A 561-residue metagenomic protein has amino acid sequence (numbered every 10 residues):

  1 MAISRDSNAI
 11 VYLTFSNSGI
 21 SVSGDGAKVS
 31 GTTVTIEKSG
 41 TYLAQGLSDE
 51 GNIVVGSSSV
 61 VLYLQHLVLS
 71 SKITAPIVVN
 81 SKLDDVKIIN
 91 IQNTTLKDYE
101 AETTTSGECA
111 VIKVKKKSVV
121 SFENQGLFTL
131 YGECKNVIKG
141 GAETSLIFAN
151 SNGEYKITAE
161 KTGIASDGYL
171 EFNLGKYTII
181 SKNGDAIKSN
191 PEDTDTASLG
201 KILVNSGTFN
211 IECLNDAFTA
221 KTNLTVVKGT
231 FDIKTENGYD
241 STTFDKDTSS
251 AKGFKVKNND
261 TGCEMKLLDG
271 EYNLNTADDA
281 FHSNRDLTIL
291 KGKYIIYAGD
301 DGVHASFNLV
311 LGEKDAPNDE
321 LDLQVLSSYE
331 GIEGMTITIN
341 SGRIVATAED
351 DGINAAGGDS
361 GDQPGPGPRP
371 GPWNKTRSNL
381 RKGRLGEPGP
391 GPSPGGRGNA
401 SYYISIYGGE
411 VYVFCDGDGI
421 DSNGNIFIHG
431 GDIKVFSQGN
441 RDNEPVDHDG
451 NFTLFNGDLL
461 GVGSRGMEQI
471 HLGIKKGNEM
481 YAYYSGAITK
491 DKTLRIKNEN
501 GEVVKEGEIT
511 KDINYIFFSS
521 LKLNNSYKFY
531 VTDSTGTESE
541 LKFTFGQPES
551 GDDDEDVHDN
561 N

Functional and structural regions predicted by a protein language model:
M1-N561: A composition-driven surface/loop motif
